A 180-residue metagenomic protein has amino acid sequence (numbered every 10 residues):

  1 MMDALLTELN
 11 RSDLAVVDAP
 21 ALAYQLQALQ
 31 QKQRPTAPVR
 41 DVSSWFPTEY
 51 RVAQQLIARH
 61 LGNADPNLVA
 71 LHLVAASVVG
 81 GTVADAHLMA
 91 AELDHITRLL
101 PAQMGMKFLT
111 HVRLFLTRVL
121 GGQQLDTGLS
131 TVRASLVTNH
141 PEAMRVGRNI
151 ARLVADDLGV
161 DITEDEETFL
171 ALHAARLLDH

Functional and structural regions predicted by a protein language model:
M1-H180: A cross-family "folded-core" feature that marks the main globular domain of proteins
